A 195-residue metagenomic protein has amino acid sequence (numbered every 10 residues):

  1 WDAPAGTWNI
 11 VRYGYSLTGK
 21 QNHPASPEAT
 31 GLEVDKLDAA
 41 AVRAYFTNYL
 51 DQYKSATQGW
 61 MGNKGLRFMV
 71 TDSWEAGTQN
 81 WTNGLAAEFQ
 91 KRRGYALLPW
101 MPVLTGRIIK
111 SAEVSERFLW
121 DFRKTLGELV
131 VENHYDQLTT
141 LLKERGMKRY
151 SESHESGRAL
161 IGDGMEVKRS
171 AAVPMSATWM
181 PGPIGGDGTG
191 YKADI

Functional and structural regions predicted by a protein language model:
W1-F122, G127-E132: Mature extracytoplasmic enzyme cores
N48-T57, H134-Q137, S153, G157-G162 (+1 more regions): Short alpha-helical segments and helix-capping/turn motifs at coil-helix boundaries
N63-R67, K143-R149, S170-A172: Short, well-ordered coil/turn segments that N-cap beta-strands
V70-S73, L126-L160: Aromatic-lined carbohydrate-recognition surfaces of secreted/lumenal glycan-active proteins
S73-N83, Y150-G185: Substrate-binding cleft/loops of secretory-pathway carbohydrate-active enzymes
R93-I109, E113, R169-I195: Glycan-recognition surfaces
